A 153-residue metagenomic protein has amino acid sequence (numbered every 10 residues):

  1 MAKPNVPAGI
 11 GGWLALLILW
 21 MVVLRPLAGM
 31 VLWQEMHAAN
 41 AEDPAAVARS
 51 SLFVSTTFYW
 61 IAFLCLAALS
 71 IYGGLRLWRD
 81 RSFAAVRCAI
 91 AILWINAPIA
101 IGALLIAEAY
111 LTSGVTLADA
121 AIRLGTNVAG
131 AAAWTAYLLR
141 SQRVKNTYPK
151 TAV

Functional and structural regions predicted by a protein language model:
M1-V153: Topology signature of small-to-medium multi-pass alpha-helical membrane proteins
